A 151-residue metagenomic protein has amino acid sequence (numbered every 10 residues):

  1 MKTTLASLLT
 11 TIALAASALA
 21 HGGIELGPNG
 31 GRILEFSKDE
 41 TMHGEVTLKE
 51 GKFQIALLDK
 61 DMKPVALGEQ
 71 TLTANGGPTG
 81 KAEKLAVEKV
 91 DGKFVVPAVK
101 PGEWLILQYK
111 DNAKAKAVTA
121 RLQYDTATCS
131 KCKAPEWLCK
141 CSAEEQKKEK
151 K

Functional and structural regions predicted by a protein language model:
M1-S7: Positively charged n-region of N-terminal signal peptides that target proteins for export
S7-A16: Bacterial N-terminal signal peptides
A16-K151: Intrinsically disordered, low-complexity terminal tails/loops enriched in metal-binding residues
